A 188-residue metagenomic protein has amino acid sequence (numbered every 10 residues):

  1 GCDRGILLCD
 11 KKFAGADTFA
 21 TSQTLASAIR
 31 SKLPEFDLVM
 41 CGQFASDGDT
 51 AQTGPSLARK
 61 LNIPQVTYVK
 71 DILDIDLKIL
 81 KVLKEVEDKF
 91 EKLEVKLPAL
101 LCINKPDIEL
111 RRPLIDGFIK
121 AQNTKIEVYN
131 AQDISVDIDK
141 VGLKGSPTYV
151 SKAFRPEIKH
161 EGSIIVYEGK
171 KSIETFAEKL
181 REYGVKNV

Functional and structural regions predicted by a protein language model:
G1-V188: N-terminal glycine-rich FAD/FM-binding segment characteristic of electron-transfer flavoproteins
